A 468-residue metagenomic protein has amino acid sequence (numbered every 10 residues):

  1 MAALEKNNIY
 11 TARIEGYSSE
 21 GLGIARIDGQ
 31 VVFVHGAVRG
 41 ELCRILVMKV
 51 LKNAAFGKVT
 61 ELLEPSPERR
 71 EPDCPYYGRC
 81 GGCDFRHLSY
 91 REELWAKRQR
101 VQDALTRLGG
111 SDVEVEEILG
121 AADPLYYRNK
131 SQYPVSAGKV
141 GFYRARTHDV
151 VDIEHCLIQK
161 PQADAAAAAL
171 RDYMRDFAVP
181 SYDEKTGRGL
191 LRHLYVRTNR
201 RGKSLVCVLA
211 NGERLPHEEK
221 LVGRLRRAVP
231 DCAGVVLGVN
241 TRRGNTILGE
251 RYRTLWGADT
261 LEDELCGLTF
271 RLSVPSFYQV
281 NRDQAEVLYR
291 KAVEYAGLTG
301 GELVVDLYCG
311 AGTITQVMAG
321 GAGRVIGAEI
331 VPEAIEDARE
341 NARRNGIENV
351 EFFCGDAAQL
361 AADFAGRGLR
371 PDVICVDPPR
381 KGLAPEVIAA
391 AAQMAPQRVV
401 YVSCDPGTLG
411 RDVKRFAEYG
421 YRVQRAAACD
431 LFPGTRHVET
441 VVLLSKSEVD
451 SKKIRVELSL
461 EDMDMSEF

Functional and structural regions predicted by a protein language model:
M1-Y76, E351-F352, Q359: Terminal RNA-binding accessory module
A2-N8, S19, E213-F468: Rossmann-like S-adenosyl-L-methionine
G23-D28, G141-A145, L209, A338: Short, acidic/hydrophobic/Gly-rich beta-strand patch recurrent on exposed beta strands that often constitutes part
A25, G40, C83, L194 (+2 more regions): Residue-level signal for inorganic ion chemistry
G40, Q159, N281: Short, conserved phosphate/pyrophosphate- and ester-handling motifs at nucleotide-, phospho-/glycolipid
T60-P72, G78-S181, R201, L215: Extended interfacial segments that mediate partner engagement and assembly in macromolecular machines
E117-P124, E184-K185, L191-H193, A428-L431: Short, solvent-exposed loop/turn elements at beta->coil junctions and helix N-caps that rim active or binding pockets
V196, G202-N211, T269-S273: Short, aliphatic-rich beta-strand segments
